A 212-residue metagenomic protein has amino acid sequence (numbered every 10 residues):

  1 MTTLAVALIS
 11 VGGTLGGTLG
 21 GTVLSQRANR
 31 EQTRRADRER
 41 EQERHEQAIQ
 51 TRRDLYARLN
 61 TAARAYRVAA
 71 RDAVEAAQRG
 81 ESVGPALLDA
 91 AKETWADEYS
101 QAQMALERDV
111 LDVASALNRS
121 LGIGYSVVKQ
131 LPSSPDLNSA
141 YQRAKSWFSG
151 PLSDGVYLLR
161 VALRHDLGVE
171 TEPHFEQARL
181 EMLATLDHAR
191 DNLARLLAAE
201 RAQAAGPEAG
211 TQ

Functional and structural regions predicted by a protein language model:
M1-E39: Membrane-embedded hydrophobic alpha-helical segments
V23-Q212: Conserved non-transmembrane functional hotspots
